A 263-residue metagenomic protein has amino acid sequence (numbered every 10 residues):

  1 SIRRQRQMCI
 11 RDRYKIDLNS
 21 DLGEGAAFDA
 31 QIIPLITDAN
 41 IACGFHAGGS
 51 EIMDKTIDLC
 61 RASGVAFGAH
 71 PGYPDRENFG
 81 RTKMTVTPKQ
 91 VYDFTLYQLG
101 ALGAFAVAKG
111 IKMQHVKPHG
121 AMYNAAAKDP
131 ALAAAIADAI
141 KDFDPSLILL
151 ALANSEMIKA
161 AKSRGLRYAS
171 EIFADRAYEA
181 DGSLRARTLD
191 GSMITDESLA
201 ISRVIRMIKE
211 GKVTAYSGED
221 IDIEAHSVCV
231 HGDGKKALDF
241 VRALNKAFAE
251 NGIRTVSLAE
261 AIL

Functional and structural regions predicted by a protein language model:
S1-D12: Single conserved hydrophobic/aromatic residue that forms the stacking wall/gate of nucleotide- or nucleobase-binding
D21, H70, V116, V230: Conserved, mostly hydrophobic/aromatic
D29, G48-R61, A127-A135, A153-S163: Active-site-adjacent beta->alpha loops and helix N-cap segments on the catalytic face of soluble alpha/beta enzymes
A30-I36, T56-G68, A106-G110: Acidic (Asp/Glu)-rich catalytic clusters
D38-A47, E77-Y92, A126-D129, F143-P145 (+1 more regions): Glycine-rich tight-turn/loop motif centered on a GG-T
R76-P118: Glycine/small-residue-rich loop that forms an oxyanion/phosphate-binding "nest" at active or ligand-binding sites
L147, D239-L263: C-terminal domain-boundary segment and adjacent tail
N154-V213: Active-site rim beta-loop-alpha module in soluble metabolic enzymes
